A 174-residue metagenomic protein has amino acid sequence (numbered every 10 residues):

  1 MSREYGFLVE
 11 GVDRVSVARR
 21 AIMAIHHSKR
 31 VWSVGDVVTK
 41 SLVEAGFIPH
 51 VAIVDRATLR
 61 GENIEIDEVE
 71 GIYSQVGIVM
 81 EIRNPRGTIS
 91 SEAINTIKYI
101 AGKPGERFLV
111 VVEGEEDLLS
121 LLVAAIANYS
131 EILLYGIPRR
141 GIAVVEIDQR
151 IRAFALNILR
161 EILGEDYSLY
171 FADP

Functional and structural regions predicted by a protein language model:
M1-P85: N-terminal, charge-rich interaction modules
W32-K40, E113-S120, R139-G141: Gly/Ser/Thr-rich loops at beta-strand to alpha-helix junctions that form or flank small-molecule/cofactor-binding
V43-V51, E68-G71, A124-Y129, Q149-R152 (+1 more regions): Short, solvent-exposed amphipathic alpha-helical segments in soluble enzyme and RNA/protein-processing domains
P49-R56, Y129-P138: Short hydrophobic/aromatic-enriched beta-strand-loop microsegments
G77-G114, L118: Internal catalytic-core helix/loop-beta-alpha segment that presents or stabilizes conserved functional determinants
V79, P85, E161-S168: Extended, low-hydrophobicity, polar/charged segments
E92-A101, I151-R152, I162, D166: Conserved phosphate- and dinucleotide-binding cores of soluble alpha/beta proteins, encompassing both enzyme active
G136-R152, L163: Short, flexible loop segments at boundaries between secondary-structure elements
